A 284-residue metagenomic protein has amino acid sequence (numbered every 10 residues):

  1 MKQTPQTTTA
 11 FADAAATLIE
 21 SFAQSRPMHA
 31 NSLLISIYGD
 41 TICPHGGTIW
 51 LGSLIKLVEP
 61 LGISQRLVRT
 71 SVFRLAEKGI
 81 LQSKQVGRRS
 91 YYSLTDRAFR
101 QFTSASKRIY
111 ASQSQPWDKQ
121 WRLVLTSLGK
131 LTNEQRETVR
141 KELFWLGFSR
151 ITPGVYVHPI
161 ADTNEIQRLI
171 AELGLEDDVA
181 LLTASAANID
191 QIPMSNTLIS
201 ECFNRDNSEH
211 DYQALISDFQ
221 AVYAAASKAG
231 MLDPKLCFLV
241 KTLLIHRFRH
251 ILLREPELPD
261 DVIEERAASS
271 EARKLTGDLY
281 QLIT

Functional and structural regions predicted by a protein language model:
T7-D40: Short alpha-helical segments that sit at the start of domains
H45-V58: Short acidic, hydrophobic short linear motifs in intrinsically disordered regions
G79: Glycine-centered, phosphate/nucleic-acid-interacting loop/turn motifs that mediate DNA/RNA or nucleotide
Q85-Y91: Short, Lys/Arg-rich nucleic-acid/phosphate-binding segment
F99-R122: Short, amphipathic alpha-helical interaction segments positioned at domain boundaries
G129-A226: Mid-protein regulatory/catalytic core that forms ligand/cofactor-binding pockets and protein-protein interaction
P193-T284: C-terminal regulatory/effector modules of DNA-binding transcriptional regulators
